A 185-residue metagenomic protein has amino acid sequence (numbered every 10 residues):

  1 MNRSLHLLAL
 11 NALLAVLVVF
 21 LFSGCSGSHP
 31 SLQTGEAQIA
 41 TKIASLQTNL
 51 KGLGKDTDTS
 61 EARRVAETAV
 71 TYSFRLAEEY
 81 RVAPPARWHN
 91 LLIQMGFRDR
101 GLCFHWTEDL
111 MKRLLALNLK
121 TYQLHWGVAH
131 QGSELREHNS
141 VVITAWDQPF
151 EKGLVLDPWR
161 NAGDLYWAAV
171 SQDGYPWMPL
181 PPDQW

Functional and structural regions predicted by a protein language model:
N2-L13: Bacterial N-terminal signal peptides that target proteins for export
L21-G24: C-terminal motif of bacterial Sec signal peptides marking the signal peptidase cleavage site
S26-H29: Bacterial signal peptide processing site
I39, K55-A62, A66, G96-T107 (+1 more regions): Solvent-exposed, acidic/flexible segments
S45-L91: Secondary-structure boundary elements
N90-H125: Mid-length scaffold segments of soluble, non-membrane domains
S133-N139: A short, glycine/Asx- and small/polar-enriched loop/turn that sits immediately N-terminal to a beta-strand
D147-W185: A recognition module on extended beta-rich or small alphabeta surfaces enriched in W/G with H and D/E
